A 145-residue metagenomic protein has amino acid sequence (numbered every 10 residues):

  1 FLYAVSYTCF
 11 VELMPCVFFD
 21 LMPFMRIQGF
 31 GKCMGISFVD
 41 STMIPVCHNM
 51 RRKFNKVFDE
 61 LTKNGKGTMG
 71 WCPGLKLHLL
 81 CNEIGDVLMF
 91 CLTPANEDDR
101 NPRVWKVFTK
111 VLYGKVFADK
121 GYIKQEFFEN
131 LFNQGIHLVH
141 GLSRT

Functional and structural regions predicted by a protein language model:
F1-T145: Short alpha-helical elements
